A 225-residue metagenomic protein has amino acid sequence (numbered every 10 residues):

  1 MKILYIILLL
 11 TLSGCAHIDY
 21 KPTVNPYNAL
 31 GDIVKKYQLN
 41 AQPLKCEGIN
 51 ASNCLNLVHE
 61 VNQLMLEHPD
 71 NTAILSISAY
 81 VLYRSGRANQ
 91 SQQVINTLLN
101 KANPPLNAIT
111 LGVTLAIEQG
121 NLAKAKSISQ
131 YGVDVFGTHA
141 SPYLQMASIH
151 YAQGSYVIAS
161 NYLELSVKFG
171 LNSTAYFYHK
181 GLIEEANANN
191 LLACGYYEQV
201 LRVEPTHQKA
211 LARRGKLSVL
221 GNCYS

Functional and structural regions predicted by a protein language model:
C15-A73: N-terminal leader/linker segments that initiate helical-solenoid repeat arrays
A51-C54, A88, L122, Y156 (+1 more regions): TPR-repeat structural position
R84, E118-Q119, A152-Q153, A186-N187 (+1 more regions): Register position in tetratricopeptide repeats
N96, N100-A175: Alpha-helical adaptor scaffolds
C194-S225: Terminal, low-structured helical/coil segments at or just beyond the last alpha-helical repeat
